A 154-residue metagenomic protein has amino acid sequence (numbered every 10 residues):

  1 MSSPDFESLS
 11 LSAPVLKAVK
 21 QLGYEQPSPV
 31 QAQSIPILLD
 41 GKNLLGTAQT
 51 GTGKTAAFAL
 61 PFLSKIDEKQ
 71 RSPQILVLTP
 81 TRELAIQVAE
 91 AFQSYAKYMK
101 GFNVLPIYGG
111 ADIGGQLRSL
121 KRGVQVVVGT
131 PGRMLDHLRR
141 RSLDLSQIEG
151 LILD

Functional and structural regions predicted by a protein language model:
M1-T47: Conserved pre-motif I regulatory segment
P14-K17, Q21, R71-R139, Q147-G150: Conserved nucleic-acid-binding Ia/Ib motif block in the N-terminal RecA-like helicase ATPase lobe
P27-P29, P36-I37, P61, T79-R82 (+1 more regions): Proline-centered helix-kink/hinge sites
Q33-L44, T55-Q70, I86, E90-A96 (+1 more regions): Walker A/P-loop NTP-binding motif
A48-T52: The conserved Walker
F62, S142-L143: ASCE P-loop NTPase motor core, strongest for the SF2 helicase catalytic module
L153: Conserved P-loop NTPase nucleotide-binding/switch module
